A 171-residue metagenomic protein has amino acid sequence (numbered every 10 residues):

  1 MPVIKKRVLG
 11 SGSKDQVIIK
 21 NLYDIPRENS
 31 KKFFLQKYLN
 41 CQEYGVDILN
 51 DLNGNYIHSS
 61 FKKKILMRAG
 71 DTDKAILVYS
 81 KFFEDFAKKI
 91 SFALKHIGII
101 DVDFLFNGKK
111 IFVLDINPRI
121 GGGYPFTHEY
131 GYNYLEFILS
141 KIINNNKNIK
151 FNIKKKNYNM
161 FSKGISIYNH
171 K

Functional and structural regions predicted by a protein language model:
P2-I4, F33-L35, I99-D101: A short linear hydrophobic-aromatic micro-motif
P2-N21: Conserved anion/nucleotide-ligand pocket segment
K6, V46, V102: Thr-Gly-centered strand-to-loop micro-motif
G10-S11, L66-A69, R119-G122: A short, flexible beta-alpha/helix-coil linker loop
D15-L94, L105-F106, K110-F112: Phosphate-binding site of ATP-dependent enzymes
K81-K171: ATP-dependent carboxylate activation and anion-phosphoryl transfer catalytic cores that bind Mg-ATP to form
